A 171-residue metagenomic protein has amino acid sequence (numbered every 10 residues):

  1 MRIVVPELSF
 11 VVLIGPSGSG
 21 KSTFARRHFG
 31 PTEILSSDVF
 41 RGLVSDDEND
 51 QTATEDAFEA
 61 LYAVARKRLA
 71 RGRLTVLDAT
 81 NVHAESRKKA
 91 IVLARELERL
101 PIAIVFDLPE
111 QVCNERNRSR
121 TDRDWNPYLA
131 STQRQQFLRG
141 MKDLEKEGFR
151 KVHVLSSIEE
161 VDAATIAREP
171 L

Functional and structural regions predicted by a protein language model:
M1-I14, S19, R27, P31 (+1 more regions): Conserved GTP-binding G-domain of TRAFAC-class P-loop NTPases and closely related GTPase folds
S19-R73, V112-N114: Conserved substrate/cofactor phosphate-moiety recognition/catalytic segment in nucleotide-dependent phosphotransferases
V39-R41, V82, D107-V112, E159-V161: Conserved nucleotide-binding/hydrolysis micro-motifs of P-loop NTPases
R68, A94-E96: A generic structural signal for well-ordered alpha-helical segments
G72, L97-I102, E145-K151: Short glycine-/polar-rich loops that comprise or flank the Walker A/P-loop and associated switch/sensor motifs
T75-A79, A103: Short catalytic-loop micro-motif centered on adjacent basic/acidic residues
D78-R87: Acidic, metal-coordinating catalytic cores used for nucleic-acid/nucleotide bond scission and strand-transfer chemistry
L97-R116: Conserved phosphate-donor/acceptor-positioning beta-strand/loop module used by diverse small-molecule
